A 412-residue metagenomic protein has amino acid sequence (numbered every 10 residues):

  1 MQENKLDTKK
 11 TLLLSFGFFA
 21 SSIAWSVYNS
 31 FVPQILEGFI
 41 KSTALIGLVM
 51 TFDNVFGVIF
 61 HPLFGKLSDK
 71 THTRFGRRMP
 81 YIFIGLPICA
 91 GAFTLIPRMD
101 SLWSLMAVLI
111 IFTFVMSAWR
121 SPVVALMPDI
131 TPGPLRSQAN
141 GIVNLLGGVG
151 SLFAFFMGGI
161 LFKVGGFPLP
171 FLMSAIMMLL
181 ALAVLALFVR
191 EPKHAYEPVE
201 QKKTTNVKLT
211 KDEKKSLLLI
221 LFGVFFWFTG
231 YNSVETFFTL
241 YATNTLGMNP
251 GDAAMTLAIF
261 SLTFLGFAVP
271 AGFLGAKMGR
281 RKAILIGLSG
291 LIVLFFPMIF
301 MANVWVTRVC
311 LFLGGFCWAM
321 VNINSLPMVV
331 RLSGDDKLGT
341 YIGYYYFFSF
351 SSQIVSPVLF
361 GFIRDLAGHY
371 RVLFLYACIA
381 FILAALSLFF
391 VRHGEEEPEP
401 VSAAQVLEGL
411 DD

Functional and structural regions predicted by a protein language model:
M1-T8, K193-F222, V406-D412: Juxtamembrane intracellular "pre-TM" segments in multi-pass secondary transporters
Q2-N54, L219, G223, F228-L246: Helix-loop boundary and gating motifs at the non-cytosolic
G57, S137-F162, Y346-P357: Glycine-rich segments within core transmembrane alpha-helices of 12-TM secondary carriers
F60-R74, F267-G279, R364: Helix-to-loop junctions at the C-terminal end of transmembrane segments in multipass secondary transporters
R78-T94, K282-P297: Structural signature of the two symmetry-related core transmembrane helices
A118-T131, M320-G334: Intracellular juxtamembrane helix-capping segments at the cytosolic ends of symmetry-related transmembrane helices
I160-I176, F362-F381: A membrane-interface helix-boundary motif in multi-pass transporters
I176-E197, A384-R392: C-terminal membrane-cytosol helix-exit motif in multi-pass small-molecule transporters
